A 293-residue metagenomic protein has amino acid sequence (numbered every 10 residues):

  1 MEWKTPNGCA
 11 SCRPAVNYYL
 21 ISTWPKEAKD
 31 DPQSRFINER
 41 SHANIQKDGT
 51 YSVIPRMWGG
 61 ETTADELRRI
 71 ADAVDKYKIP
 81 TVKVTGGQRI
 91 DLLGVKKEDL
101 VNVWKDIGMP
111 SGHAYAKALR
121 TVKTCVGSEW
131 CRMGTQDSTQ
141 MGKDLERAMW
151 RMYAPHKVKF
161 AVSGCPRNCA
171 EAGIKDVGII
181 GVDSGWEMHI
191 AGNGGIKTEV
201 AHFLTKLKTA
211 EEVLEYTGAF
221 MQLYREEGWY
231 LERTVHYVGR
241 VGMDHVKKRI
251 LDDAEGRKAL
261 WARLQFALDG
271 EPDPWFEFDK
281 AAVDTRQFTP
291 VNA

Functional and structural regions predicted by a protein language model:
M1-L20: Compact, charge-rich alpha-helical regulatory domains located at protein termini
S11, K29, I45, G49-E187 (+1 more regions): Small-residue-enriched alpha-helical segments and adjacent helix-cap loops that form tight helix-helix packing
I21, D75, I79, G108-G112 (+4 more regions): Generic secondary-structure signature for well-ordered alpha-helical cores
I21-I45: Charged low-complexity interaction tracts in eukaryotic proteins
K26-Q33, I79-G86, K117-A118, P155-V158 (+2 more regions): Flexible, glycine/charged-enriched surface loops at secondary-structure junctions
C125, K159-R167, T234-V246, F266-D269: A glycine-rich phosphate-binding loop feature that marks nucleotide/adenosyl-phosphate handling sites
G164, N168, G173-R233, K247: Mobile "lid/hinge" segments at catalytic clefts and subdomain interfaces of large enzymes
L251-T285: Acidic, Ser/Thr-rich low-complexity intrinsically disordered segments
